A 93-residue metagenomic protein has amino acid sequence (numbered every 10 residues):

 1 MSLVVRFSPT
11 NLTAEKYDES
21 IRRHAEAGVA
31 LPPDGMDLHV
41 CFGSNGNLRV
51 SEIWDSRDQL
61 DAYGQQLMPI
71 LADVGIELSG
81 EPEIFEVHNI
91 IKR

Functional and structural regions predicted by a protein language model:
M1-S51, D55-P69, I76-R93: Short S/T/G/P-rich N-terminal loop/turn motif that feeds into the first structured element of a domain
